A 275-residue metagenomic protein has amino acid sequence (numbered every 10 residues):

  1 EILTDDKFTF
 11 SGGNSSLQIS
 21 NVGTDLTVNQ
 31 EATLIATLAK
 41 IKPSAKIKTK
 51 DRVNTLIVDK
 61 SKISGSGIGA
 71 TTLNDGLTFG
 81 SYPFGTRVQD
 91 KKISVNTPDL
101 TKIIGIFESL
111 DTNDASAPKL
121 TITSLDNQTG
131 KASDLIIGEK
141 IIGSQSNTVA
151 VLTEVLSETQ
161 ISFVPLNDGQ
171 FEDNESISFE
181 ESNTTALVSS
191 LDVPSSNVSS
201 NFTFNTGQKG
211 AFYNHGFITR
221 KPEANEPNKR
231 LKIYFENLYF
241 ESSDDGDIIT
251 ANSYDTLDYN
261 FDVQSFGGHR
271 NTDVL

Functional and structural regions predicted by a protein language model:
E1-L275: Subunit-assembly interface segments of extracellular/virion macromolecular structures
